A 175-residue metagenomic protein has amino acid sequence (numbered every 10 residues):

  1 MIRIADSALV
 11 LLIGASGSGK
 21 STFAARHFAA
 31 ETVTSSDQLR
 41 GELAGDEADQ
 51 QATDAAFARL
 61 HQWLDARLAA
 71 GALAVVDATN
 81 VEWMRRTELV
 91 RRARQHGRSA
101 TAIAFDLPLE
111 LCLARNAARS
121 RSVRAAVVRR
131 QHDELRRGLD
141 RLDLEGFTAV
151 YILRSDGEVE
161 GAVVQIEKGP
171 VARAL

Functional and structural regions predicted by a protein language model:
M1-I13, S18, R26, A30 (+1 more regions): Conserved GTP-binding G-domain of TRAFAC-class P-loop NTPases and closely related GTPase folds
S18-A72, V81-M84, L109-L113: Conserved substrate/cofactor phosphate-moiety recognition/catalytic segment in nucleotide-dependent phosphotransferases
S35, A104, Y151-R154: Structural signal for conserved beta-strand scaffold positions within catalytic alpha/beta enzyme cores
D65-A69, A93-G97, L144: Conserved catalytic network of the ASCE P-loop NTPase/AAA+ motor domain
A70-A74, S99-T101: Loop/turn-to-beta-strand initiation segments
D77-L89: Acidic, metal-coordinating catalytic cores used for nucleic-acid/nucleotide bond scission and strand-transfer chemistry
R92-R94, R98, R121-R124: Conserved helix-turn-beta segment of the N-terminal RecA-like "Helicase ATP-binding" lobe in SF1/SF2 helicases
H96-R115: Conserved phosphate-donor/acceptor-positioning beta-strand/loop module used by diverse small-molecule
